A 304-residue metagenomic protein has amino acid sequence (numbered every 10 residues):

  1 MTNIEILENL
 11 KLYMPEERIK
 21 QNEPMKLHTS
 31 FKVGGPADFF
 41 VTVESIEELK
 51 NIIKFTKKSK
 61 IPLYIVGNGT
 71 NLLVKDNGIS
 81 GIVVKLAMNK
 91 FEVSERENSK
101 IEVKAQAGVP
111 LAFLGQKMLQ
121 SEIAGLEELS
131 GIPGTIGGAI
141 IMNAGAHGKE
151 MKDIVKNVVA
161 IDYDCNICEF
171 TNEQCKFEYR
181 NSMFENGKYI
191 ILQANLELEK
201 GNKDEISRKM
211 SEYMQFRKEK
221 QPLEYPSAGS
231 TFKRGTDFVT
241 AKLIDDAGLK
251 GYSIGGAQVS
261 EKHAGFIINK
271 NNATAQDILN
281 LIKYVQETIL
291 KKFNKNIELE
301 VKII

Functional and structural regions predicted by a protein language model:
M1, E5, K26, E44-E47 (+11 more regions): Conserved active-site and cofactor/substrate-binding residues in soluble primary-metabolism enzymes
T2-I136: Anion-binding (especially nucleotide phosphate/pyrophosphate-binding) glycine-rich loop and adjoining beta-alpha core
K20-Q21, I161-N280, Y284-T288, K292-I304: Phosphate/pyrophosphate- and phosphate-bearing ligand-binding catalytic cores of soluble enzymes
G34-G35, V41-I46, L73-F91, I141-T171 (+1 more regions): Structural signature of FAD isoalloxazine-binding scaffolds in flavoprotein oxidoreductases
S59, V66-N68, I154, Y225-P226 (+1 more regions): Short, basic and Ser/Thr-rich N-terminal targeting/leader segments
N71-L72, G115-M118, L126-S130, N143-E150 (+2 more regions): A generic local secondary-structure boundary/capping motif
K100-Q106, L111-A112, G125, G131 (+1 more regions): Contiguous, small/hydrophobic- and glycine-enriched helical/loop subdomains that border and often "cap" functional
A105, L114, L119, S130 (+5 more regions): Core subunits and conserved enzymes of cellular information-processing and envelope-translocation systems across
